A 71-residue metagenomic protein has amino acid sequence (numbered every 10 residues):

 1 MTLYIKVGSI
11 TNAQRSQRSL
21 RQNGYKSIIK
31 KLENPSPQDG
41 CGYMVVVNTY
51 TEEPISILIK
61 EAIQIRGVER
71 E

Functional and structural regions predicted by a protein language model:
M1, R21, K26-P37, Y43: Amphipathic, hydrophobic secondary-structure cores in small proteins
T2-G8, C41-Y50: Solvent-exposed beta-strand motifs enriched in subsets of small alpha/beta binding domains, especially certain
I5, P37-D39, Q64: Generic detector of intrinsically disordered, low-complexity, polar/charged segments
K6, I29, L58-I59: Residue-level detection of beta-strand scaffold positions
S9-K26: Short amphipathic alpha-helix segments
T11, K31-E33, E69: Short, well-ordered turn and helix-capping elements at secondary-structure junctions
R15, S36-G40, P54: Short active-site-adjacent structural elements
M44-E71: C-terminal structural segments of small proteins and small subunits
